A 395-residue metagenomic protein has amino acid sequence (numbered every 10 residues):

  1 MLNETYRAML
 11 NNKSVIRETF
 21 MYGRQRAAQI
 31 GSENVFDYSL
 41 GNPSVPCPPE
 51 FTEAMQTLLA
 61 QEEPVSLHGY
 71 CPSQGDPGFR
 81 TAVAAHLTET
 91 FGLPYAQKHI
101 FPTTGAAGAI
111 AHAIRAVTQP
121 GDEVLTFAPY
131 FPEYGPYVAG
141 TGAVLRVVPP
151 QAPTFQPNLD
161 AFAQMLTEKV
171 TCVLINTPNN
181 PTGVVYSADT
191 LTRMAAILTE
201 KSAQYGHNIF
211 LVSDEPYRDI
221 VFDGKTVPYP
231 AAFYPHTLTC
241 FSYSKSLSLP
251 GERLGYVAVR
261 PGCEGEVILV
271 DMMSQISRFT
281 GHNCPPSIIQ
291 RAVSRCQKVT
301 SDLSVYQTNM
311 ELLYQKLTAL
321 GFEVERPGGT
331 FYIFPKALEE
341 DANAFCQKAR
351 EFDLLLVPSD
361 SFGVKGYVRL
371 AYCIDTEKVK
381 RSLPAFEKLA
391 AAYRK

Functional and structural regions predicted by a protein language model:
M1-I16, A27-L59, Q74, G78 (+1 more regions): PLP-dependent class I/II
Q61-E63: N-terminal alpha-helical segment of soluble enzymes
S66-L67: Pre-Walker A segment
